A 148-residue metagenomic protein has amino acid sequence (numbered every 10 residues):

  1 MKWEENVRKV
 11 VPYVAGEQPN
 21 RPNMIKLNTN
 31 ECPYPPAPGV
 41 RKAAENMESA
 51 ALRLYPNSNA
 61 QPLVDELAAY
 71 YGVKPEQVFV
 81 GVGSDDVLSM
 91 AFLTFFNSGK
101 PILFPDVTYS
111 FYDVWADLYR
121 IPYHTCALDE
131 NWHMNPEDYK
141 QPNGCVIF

Functional and structural regions predicted by a protein language model:
M1-L54, K140-P142: N-terminal "arm"/small-domain region of PLP-dependent enzymes with the aminotransferase-like
P56, V80, F104: Conserved SAM-binding loop
Q61-P101: Phosphate-binding glycine-rich loop
T94-W115: Conserved PLP-anchoring active-site segment centered on the Schiff-base-forming lysine
D106, T125-E130: Short beta->alpha connector loops at strand-helix junctions that form conserved, small/polar/Pro-enriched
Y119-Y123: A short helix-loop-beta submotif of the ANL/AMP-binding
D129-F148: Active-site phosphate-binding strand-loop segment of PLP-dependent enzymes
